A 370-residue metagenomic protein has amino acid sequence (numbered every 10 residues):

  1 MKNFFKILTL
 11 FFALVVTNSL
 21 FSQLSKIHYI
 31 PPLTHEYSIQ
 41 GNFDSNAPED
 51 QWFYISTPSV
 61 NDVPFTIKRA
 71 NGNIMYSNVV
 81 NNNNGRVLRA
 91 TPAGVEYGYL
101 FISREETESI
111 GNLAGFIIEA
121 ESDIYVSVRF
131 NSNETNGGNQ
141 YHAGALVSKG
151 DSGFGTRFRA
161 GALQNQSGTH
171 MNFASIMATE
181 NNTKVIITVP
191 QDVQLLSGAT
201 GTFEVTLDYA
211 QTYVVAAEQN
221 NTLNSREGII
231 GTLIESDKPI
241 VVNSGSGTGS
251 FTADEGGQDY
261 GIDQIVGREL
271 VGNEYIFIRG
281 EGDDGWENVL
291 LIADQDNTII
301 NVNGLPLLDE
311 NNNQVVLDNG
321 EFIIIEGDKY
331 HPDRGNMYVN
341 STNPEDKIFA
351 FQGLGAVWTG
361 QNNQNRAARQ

Functional and structural regions predicted by a protein language model:
M1-S25: Bacterial Sec-dependent N-terminal signal peptides
Q23-Q370: Intrinsically disordered, low-complexity linker/terminal regions across diverse proteins
